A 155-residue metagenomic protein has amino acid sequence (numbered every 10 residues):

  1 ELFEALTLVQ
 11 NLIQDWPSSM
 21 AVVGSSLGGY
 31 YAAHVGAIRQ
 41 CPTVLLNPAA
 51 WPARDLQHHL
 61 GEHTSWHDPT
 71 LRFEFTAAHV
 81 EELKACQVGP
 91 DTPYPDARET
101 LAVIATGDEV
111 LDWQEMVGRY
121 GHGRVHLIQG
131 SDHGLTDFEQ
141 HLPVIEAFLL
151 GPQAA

Functional and structural regions predicted by a protein language model:
E1-F3, G29, P52: Short secondary-structure capping/turn micro-motifs that flank functional sites
E1-W16, H133: Active-site catalytic motif of lipid deacylating hydrolases and related acyltransferases
S18-A21, E99-L101: Short active-site oxyanion
S19-G24, V44: Short beta-strand immediately N-terminal to the catalytic nucleophile in serine-hydrolase-like folds
V23-A32: Gly/Ala-rich beta-loop-alpha elbow adjacent to hydrolase catalytic centers
V35-R39: Aromatic pocket-lining residues of Rossmann-like dinucleotide-binding sites
P42-A155: The alpha/beta-hydrolase serine catalytic core
